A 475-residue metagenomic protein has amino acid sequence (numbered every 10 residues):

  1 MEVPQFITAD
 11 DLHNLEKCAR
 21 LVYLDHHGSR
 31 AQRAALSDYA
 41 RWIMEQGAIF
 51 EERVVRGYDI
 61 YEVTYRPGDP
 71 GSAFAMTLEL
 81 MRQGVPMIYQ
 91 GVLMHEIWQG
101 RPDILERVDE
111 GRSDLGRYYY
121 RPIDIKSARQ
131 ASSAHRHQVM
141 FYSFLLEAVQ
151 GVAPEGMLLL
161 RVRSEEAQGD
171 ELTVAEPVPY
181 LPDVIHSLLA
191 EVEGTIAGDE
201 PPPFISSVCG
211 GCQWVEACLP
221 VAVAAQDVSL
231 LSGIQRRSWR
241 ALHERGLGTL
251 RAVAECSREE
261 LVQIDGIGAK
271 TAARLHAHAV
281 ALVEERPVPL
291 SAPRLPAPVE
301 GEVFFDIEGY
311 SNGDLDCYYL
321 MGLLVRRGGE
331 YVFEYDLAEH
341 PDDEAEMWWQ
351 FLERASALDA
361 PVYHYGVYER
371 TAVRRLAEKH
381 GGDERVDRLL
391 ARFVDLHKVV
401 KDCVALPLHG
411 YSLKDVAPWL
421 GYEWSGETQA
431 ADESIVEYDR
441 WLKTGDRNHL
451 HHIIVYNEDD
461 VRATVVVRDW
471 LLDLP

Functional and structural regions predicted by a protein language model:
M1-D114: Metal-dependent nuclease catalytic cores that hydrolyze phosphodiester bonds in DNA/RNA, characterized by
R30-Q32, P179, Y318-L324, L376-G382: Short secondary-structure boundary/capping segments
P70, F74, G84-H95, Q99-E110 (+2 more regions): Conserved DEDDh/DEDDy metal-dependent 3′-5′ exonuclease domain
L160-V162, E171-A225, R245, V416-P475: Acidic, Mg2+-coordinating catalytic module of metal-dependent nucleases/exonucleases that use a two-metal-ion mechanism
C218-E339, E344: C-terminal extensions
A241, T371-R375, V466: Phosphate- and divalent-cation-binding pockets in alpha/beta enzyme and binding domains that engage nucleotide-derived
C256, F305, L324-R326, Y363-G366 (+2 more regions): Generic beta-strand/beta-sheet core signal
